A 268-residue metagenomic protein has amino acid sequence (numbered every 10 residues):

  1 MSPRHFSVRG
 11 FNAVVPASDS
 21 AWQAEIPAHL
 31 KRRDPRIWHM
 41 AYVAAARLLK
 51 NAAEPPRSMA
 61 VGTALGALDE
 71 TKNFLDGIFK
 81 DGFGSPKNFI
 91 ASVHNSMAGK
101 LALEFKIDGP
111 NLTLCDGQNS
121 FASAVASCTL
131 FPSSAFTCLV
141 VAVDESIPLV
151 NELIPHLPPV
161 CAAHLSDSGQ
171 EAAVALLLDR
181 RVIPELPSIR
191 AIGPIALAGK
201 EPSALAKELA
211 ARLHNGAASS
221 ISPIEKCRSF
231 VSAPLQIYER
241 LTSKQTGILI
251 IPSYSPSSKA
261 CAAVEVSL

Functional and structural regions predicted by a protein language model:
M1-A122, L130-F136, A142-L268: Conserved "HGTGT" condensation-loop signature of ketosynthase/thiolase-family condensing enzymes that catalyze
V125: Short-chain dehydrogenase/reductase
